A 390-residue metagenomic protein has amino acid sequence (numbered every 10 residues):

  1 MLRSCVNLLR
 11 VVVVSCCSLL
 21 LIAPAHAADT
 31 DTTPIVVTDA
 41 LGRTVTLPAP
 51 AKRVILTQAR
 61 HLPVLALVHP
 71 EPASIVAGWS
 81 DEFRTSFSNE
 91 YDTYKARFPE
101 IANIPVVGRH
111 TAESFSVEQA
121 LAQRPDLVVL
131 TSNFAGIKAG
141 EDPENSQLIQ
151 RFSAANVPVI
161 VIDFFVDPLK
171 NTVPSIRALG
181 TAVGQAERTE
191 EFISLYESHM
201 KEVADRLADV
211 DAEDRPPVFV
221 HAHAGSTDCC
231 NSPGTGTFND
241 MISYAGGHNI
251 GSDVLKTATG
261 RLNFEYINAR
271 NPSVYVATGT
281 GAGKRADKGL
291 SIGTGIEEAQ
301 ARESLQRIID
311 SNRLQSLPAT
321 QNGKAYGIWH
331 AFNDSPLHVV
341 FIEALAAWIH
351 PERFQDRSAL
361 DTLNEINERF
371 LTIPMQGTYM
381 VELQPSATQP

Functional and structural regions predicted by a protein language model:
M1-N7: N-terminal secretory signal peptides that target proteins for export/translocation
S4, S15-C16, C229: The N-terminal extracellular segments of secreted preproproteins, especially immediately downstream of signal
R10-L21: Bacterial N-terminal signal peptides
A27-P390: N-terminal ligand-binding lobe of clamshell/alpha-beta domains
